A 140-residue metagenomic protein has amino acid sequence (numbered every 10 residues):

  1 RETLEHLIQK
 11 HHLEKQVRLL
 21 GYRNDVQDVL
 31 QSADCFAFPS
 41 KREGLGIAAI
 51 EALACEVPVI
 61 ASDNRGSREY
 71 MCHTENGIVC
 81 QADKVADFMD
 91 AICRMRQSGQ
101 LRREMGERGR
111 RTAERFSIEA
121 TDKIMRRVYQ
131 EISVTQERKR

Functional and structural regions predicted by a protein language model:
T3-G21: Nucleotide-activated donor-binding/catalytic signature segment of Leloir-type glycosyltransferases, i.e., the conserved
Y22, K41: Aromatic "clamp/platform" in nucleotide-sugar-dependent glycosyltransferases that forms part of the donor/acceptor
G46-A49, S67: Short glycine/serine-rich donor-binding loops of glycosyltransferases
P58-A61, M71: Short hydrophobic beta-strand element within catalytic cores of glycosyltransferases and related nucleotide-activated
H73-T74, I78-V85, R94-G99: Conserved acidic donor-binding segment of nucleotide-sugar-dependent glycosyltransferases
D87, R94, L101-R115, I124-R127: A short, well-ordered alpha-helix in the C-terminal region of glycosyltransferases
I118-R140: C-terminal alpha-helical cap of glycosyltransferases
